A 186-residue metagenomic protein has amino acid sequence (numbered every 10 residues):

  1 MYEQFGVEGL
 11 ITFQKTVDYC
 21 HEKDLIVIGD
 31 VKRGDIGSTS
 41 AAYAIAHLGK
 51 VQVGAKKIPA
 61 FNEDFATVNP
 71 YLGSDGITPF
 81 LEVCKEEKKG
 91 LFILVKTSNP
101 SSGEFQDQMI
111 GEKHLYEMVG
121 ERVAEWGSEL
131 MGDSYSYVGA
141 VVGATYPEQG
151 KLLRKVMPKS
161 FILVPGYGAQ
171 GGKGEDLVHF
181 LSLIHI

Functional and structural regions predicted by a protein language model:
M1-P59, Q149: N-terminal active-site wall of soluble small-molecule enzyme domains
Q4-G6, V68-I77, V141-Q149, Y167-G172: Active-site glycine- and acidic-residue-rich loops that bind and position anionic ligands or nucleotide-like cofactors
V17-H21, L81, K85, A124-S128 (+1 more regions): Surface-exposed amphipathic alpha-helices with a cationic face
D30, A66, G166: Conserved, mostly hydrophobic/aromatic
D35-V138: Conserved anion-binding
G150-L153, K173-L181: Catalytic cores of alpha/beta
S160-P165: Short hydrophobic/aromatic-enriched beta-strand-loop microsegments
H185-I186: Conserved small/polar residues in nucleotide/adenosyl-binding loops
